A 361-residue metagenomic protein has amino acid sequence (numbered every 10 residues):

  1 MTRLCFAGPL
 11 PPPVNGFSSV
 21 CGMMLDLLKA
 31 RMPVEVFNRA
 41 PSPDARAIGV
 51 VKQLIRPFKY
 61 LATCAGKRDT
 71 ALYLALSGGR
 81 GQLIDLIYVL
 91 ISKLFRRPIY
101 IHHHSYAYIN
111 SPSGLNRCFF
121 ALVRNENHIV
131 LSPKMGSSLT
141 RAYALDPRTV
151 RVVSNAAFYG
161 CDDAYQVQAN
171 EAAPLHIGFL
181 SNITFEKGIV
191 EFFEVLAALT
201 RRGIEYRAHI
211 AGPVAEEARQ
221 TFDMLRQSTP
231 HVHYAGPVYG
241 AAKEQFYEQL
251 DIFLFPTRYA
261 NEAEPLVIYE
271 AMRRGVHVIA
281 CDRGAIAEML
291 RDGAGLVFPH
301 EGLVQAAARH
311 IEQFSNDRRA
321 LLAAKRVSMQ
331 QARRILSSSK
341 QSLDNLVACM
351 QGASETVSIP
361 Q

Functional and structural regions predicted by a protein language model:
C5-F6, Q166-K187, F193-A198, H209: Conserved donor-binding/catalytic core segment of Leloir-type glycosyltransferases
N38-P41, L180, R207-Q220, G236: Glycosyltransferase donor-sugar binding loop
R124-A164: Donor nucleotide-sugar binding/catalytic pocket of nucleotide-sugar-dependent glycosyltransferases
Q220-Y239: Nucleotide-activated donor-binding/catalytic signature segment of Leloir-type glycosyltransferases, i.e., the conserved
E248-E262, V276: Acidic donor-binding loop of glycosyltransferase active sites
R273, H277-A280: Short hydrophobic beta-strand element within catalytic cores of glycosyltransferases and related nucleotide-activated
D292-V304, E312-R318: Conserved acidic donor-binding segment of nucleotide-sugar-dependent glycosyltransferases
G302, R319-Q351: A charged, aromatic-enriched C-terminal amphipathic alpha-helix characteristic of glycosyltransferases across folds
